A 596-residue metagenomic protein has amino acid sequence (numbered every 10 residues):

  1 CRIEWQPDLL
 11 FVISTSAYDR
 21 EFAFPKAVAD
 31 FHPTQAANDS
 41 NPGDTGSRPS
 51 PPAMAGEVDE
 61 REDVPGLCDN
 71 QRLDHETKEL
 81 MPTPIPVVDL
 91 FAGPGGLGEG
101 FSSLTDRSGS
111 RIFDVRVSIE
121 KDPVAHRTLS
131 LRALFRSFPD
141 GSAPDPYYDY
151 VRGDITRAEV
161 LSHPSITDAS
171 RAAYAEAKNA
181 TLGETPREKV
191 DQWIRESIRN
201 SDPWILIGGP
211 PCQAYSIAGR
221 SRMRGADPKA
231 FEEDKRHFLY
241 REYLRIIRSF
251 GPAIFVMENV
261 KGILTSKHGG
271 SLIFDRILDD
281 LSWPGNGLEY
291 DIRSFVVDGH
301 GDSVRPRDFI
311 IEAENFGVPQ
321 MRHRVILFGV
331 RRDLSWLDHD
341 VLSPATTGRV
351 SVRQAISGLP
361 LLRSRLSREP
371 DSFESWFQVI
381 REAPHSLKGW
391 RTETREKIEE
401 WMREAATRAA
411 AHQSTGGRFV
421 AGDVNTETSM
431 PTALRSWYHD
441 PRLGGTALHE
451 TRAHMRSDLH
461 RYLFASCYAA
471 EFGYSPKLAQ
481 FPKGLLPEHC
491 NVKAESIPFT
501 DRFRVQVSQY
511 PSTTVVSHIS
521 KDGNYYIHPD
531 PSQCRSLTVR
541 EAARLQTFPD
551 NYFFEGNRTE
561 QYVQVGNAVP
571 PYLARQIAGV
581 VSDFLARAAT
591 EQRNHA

Functional and structural regions predicted by a protein language model:
W5-P7, F22, R61, R72: Cationic, low-complexity basic patches in intrinsically disordered or flexible, solvent-exposed regions
A36, G46-P52, D63: Intrinsically disordered, low-complexity segments enriched in serine/proline and basic residues
P82-P86, G96-F250, K261-D275: Core alpha/beta nucleotide-donor-binding catalytic domains of modification enzymes
I85, F377-A596: C-terminal target-recognition/interaction regions appended to catalytic cores
F91-P94: Class I SAM-dependent methyltransferase "Motif I" SAM/SAH-binding loop
E196-S197, I217-L485: Class I S-adenosyl-L-methionine
